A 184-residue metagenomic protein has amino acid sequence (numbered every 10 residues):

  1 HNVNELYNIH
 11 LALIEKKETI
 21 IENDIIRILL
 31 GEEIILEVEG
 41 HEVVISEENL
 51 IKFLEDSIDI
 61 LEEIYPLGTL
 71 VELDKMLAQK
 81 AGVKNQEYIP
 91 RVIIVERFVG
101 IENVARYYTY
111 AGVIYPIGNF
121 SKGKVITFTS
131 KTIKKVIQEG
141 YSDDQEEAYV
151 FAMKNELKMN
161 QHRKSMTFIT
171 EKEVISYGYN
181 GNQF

Functional and structural regions predicted by a protein language model:
N4-A12, R27, E48, K52: Polar/charged alpha-helical tracts
I9-L36, N85-G140: Basic/aromatic-rich interaction segments and small domains that mediate binding to polyanionic partners
D24-I25, G31-V44, Y177-F184: Charge-rich, low-complexity terminal tails
E37-A78: Mixed-charge, Lys/Arg-rich low-complexity intrinsically disordered regions
E47-L54, Y107-F184: Intrinsically disordered, low-complexity, charged/polar segments
P66-T69, V83, E87: A contiguous pocket-lining binding segment that forms or flanks enzyme active sites
A78-Q79, G100: Short, catalytically relevant binding-site loops at active-site mouths
